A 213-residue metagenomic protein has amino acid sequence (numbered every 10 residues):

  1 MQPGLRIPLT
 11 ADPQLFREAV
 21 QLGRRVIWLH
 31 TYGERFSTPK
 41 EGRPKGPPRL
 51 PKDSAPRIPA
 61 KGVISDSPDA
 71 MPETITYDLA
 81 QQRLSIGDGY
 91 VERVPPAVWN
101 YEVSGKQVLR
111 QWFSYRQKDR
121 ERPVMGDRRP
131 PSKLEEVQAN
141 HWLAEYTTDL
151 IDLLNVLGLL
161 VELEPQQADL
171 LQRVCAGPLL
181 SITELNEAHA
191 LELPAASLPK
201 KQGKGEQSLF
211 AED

Functional and structural regions predicted by a protein language model:
Q2-D213: Sequence-level detector for compositionally biased, low-complexity segments
